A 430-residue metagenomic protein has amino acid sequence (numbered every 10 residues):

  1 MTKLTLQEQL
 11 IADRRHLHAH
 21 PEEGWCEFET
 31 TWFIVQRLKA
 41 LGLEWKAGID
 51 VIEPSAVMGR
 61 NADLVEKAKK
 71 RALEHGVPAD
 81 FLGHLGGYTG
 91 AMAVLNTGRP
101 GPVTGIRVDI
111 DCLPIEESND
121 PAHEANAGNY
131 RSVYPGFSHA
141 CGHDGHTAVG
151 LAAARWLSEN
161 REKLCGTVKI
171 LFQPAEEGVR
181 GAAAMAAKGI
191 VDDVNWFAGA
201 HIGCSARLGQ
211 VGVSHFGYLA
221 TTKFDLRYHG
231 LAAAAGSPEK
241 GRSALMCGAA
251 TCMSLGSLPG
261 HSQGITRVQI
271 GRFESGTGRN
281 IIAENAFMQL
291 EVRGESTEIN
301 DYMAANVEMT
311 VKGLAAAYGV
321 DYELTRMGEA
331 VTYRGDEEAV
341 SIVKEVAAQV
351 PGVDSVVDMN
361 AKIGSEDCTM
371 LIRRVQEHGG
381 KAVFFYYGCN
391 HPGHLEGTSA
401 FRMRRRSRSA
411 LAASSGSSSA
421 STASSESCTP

Functional and structural regions predicted by a protein language model:
T2-H139, A148, K163-L164: Acidic/His- and Gly-rich active-site-bordering loop/insert found across diverse amide/peptide-bond hydrolases
D80-L85, E176, S214-L219, N360-I363: Short Gly/Pro-enriched turn/cap motifs at secondary-structure boundaries
A91, L113-P114, E124-S138, D144-G145 (+4 more regions): Histidine/acidic-residue-rich, glycine-tolerant segments that coordinate divalent metal ions
V103-I106, L219-D225, E284, K381-Y387: Short coil-to-beta-strand
M246-P430: Metal-dependent amide/peptide-bond hydrolase catalytic core, centered on the "pita-bread" metallohydrolase fold
